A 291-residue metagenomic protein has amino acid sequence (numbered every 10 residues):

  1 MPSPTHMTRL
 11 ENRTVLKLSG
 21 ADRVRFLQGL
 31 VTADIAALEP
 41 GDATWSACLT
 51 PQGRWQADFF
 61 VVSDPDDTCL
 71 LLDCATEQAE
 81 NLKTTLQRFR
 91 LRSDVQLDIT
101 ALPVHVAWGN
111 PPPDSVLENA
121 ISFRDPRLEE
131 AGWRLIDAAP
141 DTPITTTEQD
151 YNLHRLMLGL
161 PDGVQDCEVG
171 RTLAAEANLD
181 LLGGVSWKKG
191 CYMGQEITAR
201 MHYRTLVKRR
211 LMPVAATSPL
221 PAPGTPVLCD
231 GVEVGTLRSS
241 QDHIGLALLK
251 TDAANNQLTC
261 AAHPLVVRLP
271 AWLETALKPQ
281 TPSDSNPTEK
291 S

Functional and structural regions predicted by a protein language model:
M1-A57, P65-D67: Acidic, proline/glycine-enriched N-terminal capping motif
P4-L10, T14-K17, F60-P161, C229: Acidic, low-complexity central loop/insert segments
F26-L27, L82-T85, R210: Hydrophobic side chains in well-ordered alpha-helices
G29-A36, T84-R92, L156, Y203 (+2 more regions): Short, intrinsically disordered, mixed-charge
A47-Q52, W108-N119, T217-D230: Short amphipathic alpha-helix segments
V104-N119, P161-D162, D166-R171, T275-S291: Short, low-order "capping/linker" segments at domain edges
D150-Y203, V207-P213: A mid-sequence, solvent-exposed acidic-amphipathic segment
A177-V185, A199-S291: Glycine-rich, small/acidic residue-mixed loop/short-helix segments
